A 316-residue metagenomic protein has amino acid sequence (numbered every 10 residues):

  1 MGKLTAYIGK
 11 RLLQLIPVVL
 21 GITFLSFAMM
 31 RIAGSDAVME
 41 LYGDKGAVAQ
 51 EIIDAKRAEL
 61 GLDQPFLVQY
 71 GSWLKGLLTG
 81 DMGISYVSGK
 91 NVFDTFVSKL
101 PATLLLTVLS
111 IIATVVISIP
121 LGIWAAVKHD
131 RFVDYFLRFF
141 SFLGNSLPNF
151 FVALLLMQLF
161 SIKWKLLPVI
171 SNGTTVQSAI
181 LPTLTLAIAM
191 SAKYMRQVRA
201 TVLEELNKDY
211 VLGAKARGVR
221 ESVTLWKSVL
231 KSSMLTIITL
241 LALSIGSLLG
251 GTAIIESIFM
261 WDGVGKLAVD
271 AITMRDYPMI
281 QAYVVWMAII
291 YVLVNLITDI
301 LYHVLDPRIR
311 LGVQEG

Functional and structural regions predicted by a protein language model:
G2-Q14, P120-L156, L235: Cytoplasmic-entry segments and transmembrane alpha-helices of multi-pass inner-membrane transporters
G2-T5, F96, L100-V133, N172-G316: Alpha-helical transmembrane segments of integral membrane proteins, especially multi-pass inner/plasma-membrane
V18-G71, K165-L181: Hydrophobic alpha-helical transmembrane segments of membrane transport/permease proteins and related membrane-embedded
A33, G144-L147, L249: Transmembrane helix irregularities
R57-F66, M82-V92, T174, I272-P278: Membrane-interfacial helix-loop-helix junctions in multi-pass membrane proteins
F66-L109: Individual transmembrane alpha-helix segments
G89, R138-A200: Membrane-water interface segments at transmembrane-helix boundaries in multipass membrane proteins
